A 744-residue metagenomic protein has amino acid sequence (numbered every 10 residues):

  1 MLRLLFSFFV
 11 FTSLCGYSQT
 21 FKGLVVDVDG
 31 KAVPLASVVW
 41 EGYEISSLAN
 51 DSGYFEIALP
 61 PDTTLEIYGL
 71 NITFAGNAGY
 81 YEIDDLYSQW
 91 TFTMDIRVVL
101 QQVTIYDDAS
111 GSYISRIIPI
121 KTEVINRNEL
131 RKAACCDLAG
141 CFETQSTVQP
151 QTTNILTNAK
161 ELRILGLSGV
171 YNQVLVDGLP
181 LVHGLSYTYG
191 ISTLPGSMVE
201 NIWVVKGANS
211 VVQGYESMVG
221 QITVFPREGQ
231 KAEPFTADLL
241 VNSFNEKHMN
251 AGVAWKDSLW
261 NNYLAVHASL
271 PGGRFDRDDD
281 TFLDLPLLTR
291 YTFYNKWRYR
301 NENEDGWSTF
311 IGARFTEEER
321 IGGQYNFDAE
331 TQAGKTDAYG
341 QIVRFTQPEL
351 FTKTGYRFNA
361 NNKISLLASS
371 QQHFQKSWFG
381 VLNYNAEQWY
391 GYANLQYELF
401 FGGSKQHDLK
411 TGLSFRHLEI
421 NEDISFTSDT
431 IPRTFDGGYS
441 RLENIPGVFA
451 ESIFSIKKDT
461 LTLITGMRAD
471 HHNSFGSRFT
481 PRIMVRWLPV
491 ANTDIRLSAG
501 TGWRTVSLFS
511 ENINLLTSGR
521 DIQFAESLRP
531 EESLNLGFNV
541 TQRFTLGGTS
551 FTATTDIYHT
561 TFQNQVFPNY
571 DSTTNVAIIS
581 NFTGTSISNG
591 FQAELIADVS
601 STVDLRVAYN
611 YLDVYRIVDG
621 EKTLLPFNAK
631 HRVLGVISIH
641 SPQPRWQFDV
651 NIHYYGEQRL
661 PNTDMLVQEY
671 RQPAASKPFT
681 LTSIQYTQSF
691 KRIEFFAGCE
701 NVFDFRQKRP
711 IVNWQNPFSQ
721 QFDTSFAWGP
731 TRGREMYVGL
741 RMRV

Functional and structural regions predicted by a protein language model:
V39-E41, L70-N77, D84-R131, A139 (+1 more regions): Short, acidic, small-residue-rich periplasmic hinge/interaction motif at the N-terminus of Gram-negative outer-membrane
I67, P271-T292, R300-I364, A368-Y390: Flexible loop and strand-edge segments within Gram-negative outer membrane beta-barrel domains
S88-T93, L138-C141, K160-R163, Y189-P195 (+3 more regions): N-terminal periplasmic accessory domains that precede and gate Gram-negative outer-membrane beta-barrel machines
A139-H183: Extracytoplasmic beta-strand/coil segments of soluble accessory domains associated with Gram-negative outer-membrane
P150, E161, L179-K206, F293 (+1 more regions): Short acidic/polar hinge/loop motifs at secondary-structure boundaries that mediate gating or recognition
S365-S369, H373-S377, R496, R529-N581 (+1 more regions): Membrane-embedded beta-barrel scaffold of Gram-negative outer-membrane proteins
I456-D459, I557-T561, N581-T663, R741-R743: Gram-negative outer-membrane beta-barrel transporters
L605, Y654-T663, Y686-V744: C-terminal beta-signal and adjacent terminal beta-strands/loops of Gram-negative outer-membrane beta-barrel proteins
